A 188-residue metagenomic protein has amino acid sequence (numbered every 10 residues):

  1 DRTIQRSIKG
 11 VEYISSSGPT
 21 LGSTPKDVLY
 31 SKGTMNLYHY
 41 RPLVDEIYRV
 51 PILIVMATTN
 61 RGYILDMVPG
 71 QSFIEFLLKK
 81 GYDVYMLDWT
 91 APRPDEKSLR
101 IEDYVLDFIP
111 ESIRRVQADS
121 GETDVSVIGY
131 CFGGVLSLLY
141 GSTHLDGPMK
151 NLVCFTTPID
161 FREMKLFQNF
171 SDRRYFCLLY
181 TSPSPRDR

Functional and structural regions predicted by a protein language model:
I14-P42: N-terminal cap/lid segment of alpha/beta-hydrolase-fold proteins
V44-W89: Short, surface-exposed "cap/lid" segments of acyl-processing enzymes
Y85-R100: Glycine-rich "HGGG/HGxG" loop immediately N-terminal to the catalytic nucleophile of the alpha/beta-hydrolase
R100-Q117: Alpha/beta-hydrolase active-site loop
S120-Y130: Alpha/beta-hydrolase fold nucleophile elbow
S126, N151-V153: Residue in the alpha/beta-hydrolase core beta-strand immediately N-terminal to the catalytic nucleophile
V135, L139-N151, D160: Conserved hydrolase catalytic core segment
Y180-D187: Conserved small/polar residues in nucleotide/adenosyl-binding loops
